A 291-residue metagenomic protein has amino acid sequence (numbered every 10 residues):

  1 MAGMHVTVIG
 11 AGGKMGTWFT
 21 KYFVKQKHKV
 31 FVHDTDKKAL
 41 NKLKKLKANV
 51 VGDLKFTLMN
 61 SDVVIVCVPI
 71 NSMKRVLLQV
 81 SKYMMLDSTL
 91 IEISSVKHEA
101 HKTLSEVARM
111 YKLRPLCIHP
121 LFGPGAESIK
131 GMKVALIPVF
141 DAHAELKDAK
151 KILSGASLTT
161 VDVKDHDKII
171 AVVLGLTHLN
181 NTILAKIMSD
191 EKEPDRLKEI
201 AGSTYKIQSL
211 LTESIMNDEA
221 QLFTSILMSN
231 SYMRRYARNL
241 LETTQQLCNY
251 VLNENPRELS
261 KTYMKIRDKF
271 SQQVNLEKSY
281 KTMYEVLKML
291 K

Functional and structural regions predicted by a protein language model:
M1-K47: NAD(P)+-binding Rossmann beta1-loop-alpha1 motif at the extreme N-terminus of oxidoreductases
G3-M4, S88, L113, M132: Nucleotide donor/acceptor-binding cores
K27, K47, S61, D87 (+2 more regions): Short, well-ordered alpha-helix to beta-strand connector turns
K47-L54: Conserved SAM-binding strand-loop segment of SAM-dependent methyltransferases
L54-T103, V107: Rossmann-fold NAD(P) dinucleotide-binding segment
A100, L104-A171: Rossmann-fold dinucleotide-binding core
D162-K291: An accessory alpha-helical subdomain
